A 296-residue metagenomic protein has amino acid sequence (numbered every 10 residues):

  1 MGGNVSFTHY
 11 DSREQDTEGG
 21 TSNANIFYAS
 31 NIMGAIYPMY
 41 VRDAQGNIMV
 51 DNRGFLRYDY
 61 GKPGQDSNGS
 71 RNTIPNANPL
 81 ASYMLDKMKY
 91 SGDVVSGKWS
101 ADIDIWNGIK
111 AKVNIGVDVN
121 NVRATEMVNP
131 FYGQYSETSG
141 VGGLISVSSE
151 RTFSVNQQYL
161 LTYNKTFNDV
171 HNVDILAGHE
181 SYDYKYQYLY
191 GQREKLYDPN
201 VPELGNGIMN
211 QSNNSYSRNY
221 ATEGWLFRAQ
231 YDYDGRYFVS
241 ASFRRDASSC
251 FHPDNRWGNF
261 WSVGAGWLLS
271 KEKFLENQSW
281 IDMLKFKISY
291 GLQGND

Functional and structural regions predicted by a protein language model:
M1, G97-W99, Y159-L161, I175 (+3 more regions): Membrane-embedded beta-strands of outer-membrane beta-barrel proteins, especially the hydrophobic/small aromatic
G2-V94, K112-E223, H252, K271-D296: Surface-exposed loop/interface segments of Gram-negative outer-membrane beta-barrel transport/assembly proteins
D102-D104, G108-K110, T162-T166, N172 (+2 more regions): Structural signature of outer-membrane beta-barrel channels/translocons
N156, T222-R228, R236-F238: Short glycine-rich loop/turn motifs
V239-S248: Transmembrane beta-strand segments that form the barrel wall of outer-membrane beta-barrel proteins
R256-G266: Short secondary-structure subsegments characteristic of cysteine-rich extracellular domains
